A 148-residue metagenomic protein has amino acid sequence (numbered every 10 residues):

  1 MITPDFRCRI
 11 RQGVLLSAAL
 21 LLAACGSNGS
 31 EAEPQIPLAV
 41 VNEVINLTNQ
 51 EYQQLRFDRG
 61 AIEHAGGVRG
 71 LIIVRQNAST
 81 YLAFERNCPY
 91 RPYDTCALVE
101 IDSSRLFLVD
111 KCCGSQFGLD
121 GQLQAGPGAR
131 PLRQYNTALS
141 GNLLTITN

Functional and structural regions predicted by a protein language model:
I2-V14: Bacterial N-terminal signal peptides that target proteins for export
R7, A125-G126: Short proline/glycine-enriched turn/loop segments at secondary-structure junctions
L21-A24: C-terminal motif of bacterial Sec signal peptides marking the signal peptidase cleavage site
S27-S104, G118, P131-N148: N-terminal pre-ligand scaffold of iron-sulfur
C88, D110-C113: Short cysteine clusters
F107: Mobile, glycine-rich extracellular loop/lid and propeptide segments that shape or gate substrate/ligand access
F117-Q124: Short metal-binding segments enriched for Cys and/or His
